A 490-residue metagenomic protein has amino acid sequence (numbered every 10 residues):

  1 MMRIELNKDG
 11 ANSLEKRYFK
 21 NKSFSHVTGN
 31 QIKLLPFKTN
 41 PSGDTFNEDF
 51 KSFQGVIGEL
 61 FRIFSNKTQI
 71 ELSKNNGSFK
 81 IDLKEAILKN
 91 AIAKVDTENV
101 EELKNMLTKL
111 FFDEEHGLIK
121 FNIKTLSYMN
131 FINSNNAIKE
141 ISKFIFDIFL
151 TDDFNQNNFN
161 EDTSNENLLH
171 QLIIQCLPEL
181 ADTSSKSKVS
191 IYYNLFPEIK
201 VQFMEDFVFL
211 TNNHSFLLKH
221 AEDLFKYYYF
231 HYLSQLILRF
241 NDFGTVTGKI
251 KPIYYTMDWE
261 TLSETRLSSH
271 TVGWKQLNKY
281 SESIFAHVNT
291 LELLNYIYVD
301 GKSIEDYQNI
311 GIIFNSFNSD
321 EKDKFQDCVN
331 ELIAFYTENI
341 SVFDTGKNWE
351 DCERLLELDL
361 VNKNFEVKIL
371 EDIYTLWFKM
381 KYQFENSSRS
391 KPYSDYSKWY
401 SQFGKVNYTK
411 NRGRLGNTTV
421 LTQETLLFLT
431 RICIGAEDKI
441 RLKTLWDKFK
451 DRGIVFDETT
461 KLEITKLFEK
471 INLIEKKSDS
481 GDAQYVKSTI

Functional and structural regions predicted by a protein language model:
M1-L118: Charged, amphipathic alpha-helical stretches
A86-S269, W274: Long, mid-chain structured domain cores
L218-L358: Long, internal scaffold/assembly segments composed of regular secondary structure
T337-V420: Long, low-complexity, charged/polar intrinsically disordered regions in eukaryotic proteins
K398-T425, K466-I490: Charged low-complexity interaction tracts in eukaryotic proteins
V420-D438: Positively charged, polyanion-binding regions of nucleic-acid-associated proteins
L421, R431, F449-E475: Charge-enriched amphipathic alpha-helical scaffolds
D438-F449: Short acidic, hydrophobic short linear motifs in intrinsically disordered regions
